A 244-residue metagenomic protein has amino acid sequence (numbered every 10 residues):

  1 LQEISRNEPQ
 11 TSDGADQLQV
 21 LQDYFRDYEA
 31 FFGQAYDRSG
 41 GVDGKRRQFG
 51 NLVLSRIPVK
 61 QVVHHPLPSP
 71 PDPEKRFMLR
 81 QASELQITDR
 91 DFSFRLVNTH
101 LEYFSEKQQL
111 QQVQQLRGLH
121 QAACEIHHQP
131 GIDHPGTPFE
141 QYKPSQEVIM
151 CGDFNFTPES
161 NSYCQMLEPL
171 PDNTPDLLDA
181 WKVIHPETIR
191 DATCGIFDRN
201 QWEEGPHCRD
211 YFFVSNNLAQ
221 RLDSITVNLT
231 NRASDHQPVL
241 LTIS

Functional and structural regions predicted by a protein language model:
L1-I4, L85-I87: Generic low-polarity alpha-helical segments
Q2-Q10, D179: Active-site neighborhood of divalent metal-dependent phosphoester/pyrophosphate hydrolases
N7-V20: Membrane-embedded segments
V20-Y24, E29-S244: Active-site regions of metal-assisted phosphoester/phosphodiester hydrolases, unifying DNase/endonuclease modules
